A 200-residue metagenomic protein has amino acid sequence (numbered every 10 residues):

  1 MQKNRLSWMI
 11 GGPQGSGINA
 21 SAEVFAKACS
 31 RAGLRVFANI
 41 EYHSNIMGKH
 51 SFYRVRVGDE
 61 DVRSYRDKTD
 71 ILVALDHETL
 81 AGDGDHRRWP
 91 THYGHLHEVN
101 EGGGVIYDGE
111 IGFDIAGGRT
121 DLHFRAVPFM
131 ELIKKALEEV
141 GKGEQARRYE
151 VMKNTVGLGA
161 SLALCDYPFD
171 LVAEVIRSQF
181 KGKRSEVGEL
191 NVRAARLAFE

Functional and structural regions predicted by a protein language model:
M1-E200: Active-site cofactor/cluster-binding pocket
